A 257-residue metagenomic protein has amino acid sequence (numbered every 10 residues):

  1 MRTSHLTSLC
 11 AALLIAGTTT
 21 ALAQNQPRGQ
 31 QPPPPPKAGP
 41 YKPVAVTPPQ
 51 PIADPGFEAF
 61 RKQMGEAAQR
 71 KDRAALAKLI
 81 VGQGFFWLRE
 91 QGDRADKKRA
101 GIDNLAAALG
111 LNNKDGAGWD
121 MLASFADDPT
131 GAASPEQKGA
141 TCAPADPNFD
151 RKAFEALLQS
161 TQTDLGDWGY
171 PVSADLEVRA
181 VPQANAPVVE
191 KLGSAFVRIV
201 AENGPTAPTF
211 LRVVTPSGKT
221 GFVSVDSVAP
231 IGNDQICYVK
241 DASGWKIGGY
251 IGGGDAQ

Functional and structural regions predicted by a protein language model:
M1-C10: Bacterial N-terminal signal peptides that target proteins for export
C10-G17: Bacterial N-terminal signal peptides
T19-A23: Sec/Tat signal peptide C-region and signal peptidase I cleavage site
Q26-E66, K78: Short, low-complexity N-terminal intrinsically disordered segments enriched in polar/charged residues
D72-Q83: Short, well-ordered alpha-helical segments enriched in acidic and aromatic residues
G84-G101: Short, charge-rich amphipathic alpha-helical segments embedded in non-transmembrane helical bundles/solenoids
G110-G166, V214-Q257: Boundary regions of SH3-family modules and the immediately adjacent low-complexity/disordered segments in eukaryotic
V188-P230: SH3/SH3-like beta-barrel superfamily modules
